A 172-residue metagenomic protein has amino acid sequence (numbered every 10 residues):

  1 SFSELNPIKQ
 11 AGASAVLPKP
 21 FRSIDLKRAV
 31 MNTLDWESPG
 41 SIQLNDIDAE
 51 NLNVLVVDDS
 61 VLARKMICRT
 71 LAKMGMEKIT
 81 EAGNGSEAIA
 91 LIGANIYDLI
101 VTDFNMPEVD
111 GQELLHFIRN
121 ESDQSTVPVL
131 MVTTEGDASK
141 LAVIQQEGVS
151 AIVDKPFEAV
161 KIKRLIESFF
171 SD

Functional and structural regions predicted by a protein language model:
S1-A15, E113, G136-A151, R164: Alpha4 helix (beta4-alpha4-beta5 surface) of REC/receiver domains from two-component response regulators
F21-V30, F157-I166: C-terminal output helix
K65-K73: Charged docking surfaces used in two-component/phosphorelay signaling
E81-A90, G111: Helix N-cap/capping motif at the beta->alpha junctions
A90, Q112-S125: Short amphipathic alpha-helix used as the core "switch/output" element in two-component signaling
I96-V101: Active-site beta3 strand of CheY-like receiver
M106: Receiver (REC) domain active-site loop signature in two-component systems and cognate sites in sensor histidine kinases
